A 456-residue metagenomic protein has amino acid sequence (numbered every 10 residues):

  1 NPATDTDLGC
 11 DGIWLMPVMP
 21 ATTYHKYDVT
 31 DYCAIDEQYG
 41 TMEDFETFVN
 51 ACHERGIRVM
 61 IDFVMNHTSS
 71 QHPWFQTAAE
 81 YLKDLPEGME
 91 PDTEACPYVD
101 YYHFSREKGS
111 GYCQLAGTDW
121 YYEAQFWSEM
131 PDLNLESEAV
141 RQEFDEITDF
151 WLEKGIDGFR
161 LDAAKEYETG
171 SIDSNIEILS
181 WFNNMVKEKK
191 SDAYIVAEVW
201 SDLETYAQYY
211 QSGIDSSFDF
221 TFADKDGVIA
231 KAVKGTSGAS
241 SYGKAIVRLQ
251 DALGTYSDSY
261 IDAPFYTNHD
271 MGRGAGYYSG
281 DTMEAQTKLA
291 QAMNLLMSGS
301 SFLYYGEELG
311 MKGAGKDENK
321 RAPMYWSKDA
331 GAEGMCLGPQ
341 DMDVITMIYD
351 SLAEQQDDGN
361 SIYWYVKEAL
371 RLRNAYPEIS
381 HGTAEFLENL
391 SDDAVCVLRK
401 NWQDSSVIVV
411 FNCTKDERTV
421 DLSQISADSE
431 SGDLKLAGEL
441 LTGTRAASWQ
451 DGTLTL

Functional and structural regions predicted by a protein language model:
N1-Q142, E153, A164-S212: Acidic/aromatic-lined carbohydrate-recognition and catalytic surfaces of CAZymes acting on diverse glycans
C10, I156, G299-S300: A structural motif
D44, F48, V140-W151, G155 (+7 more regions): Alpha-helical packing segments of well-folded alpha/beta enzyme cores
H67, D145-G170, S259, P264-M271: Active-site groove signature of glycoside hydrolases
S70-Q71, Q76-T77, Y81-E107, N183-K328: Conserved alpha/beta catalytic core and glycan-binding cleft of carbohydrate-active enzymes
Y121-E136, N268-A275, V344-E354: Short glycine/proline-rich turn/loop motifs
K189, F265-N268, G280-V407, C413-R418: Loop/helix patches that line or flank the sugar-binding groove of alpha-linked glycan CAZymes
K415-L456: C-terminal beta-sandwich/jelly-roll accessory domains of carbohydrate-active enzymes
